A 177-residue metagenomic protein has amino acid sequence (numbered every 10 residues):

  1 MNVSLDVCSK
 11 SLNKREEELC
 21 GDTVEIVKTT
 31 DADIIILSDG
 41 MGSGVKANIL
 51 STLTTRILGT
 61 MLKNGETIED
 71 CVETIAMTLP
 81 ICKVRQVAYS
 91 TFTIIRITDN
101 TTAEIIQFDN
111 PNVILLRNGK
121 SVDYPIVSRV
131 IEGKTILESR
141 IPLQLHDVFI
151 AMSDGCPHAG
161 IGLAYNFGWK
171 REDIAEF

Functional and structural regions predicted by a protein language model:
M1-E18: Regulatory cytosolic signal-relay segments
V3-D6, T29-A32, D99-T102, Q144-D147: Beta-strand-turn-beta hairpins that frame and shape the catalytic cleft of phosphate-ester-processing enzymes
E17-T30, D123-I161: Acidic loop->beta-strand submotif enriched in PP2C/PPM serine/threonine phosphatases
C20, I49-G119, I136-L137: Catalytic core of PPM/PP2C metal-dependent serine/threonine phosphatase domains
K28-D31, I35, K46: Membrane-embedded alpha-helical signal segments
I36, Q107, F149-A151: Residue-level marker for buried hydrophobic side chains located in beta-strands that build the well-ordered beta-sheet
S43-N64, F149-F177: Active-site-proximal, acidic helix/loop segment immediately C-terminal to a metal-coordinating Asp/Glu
